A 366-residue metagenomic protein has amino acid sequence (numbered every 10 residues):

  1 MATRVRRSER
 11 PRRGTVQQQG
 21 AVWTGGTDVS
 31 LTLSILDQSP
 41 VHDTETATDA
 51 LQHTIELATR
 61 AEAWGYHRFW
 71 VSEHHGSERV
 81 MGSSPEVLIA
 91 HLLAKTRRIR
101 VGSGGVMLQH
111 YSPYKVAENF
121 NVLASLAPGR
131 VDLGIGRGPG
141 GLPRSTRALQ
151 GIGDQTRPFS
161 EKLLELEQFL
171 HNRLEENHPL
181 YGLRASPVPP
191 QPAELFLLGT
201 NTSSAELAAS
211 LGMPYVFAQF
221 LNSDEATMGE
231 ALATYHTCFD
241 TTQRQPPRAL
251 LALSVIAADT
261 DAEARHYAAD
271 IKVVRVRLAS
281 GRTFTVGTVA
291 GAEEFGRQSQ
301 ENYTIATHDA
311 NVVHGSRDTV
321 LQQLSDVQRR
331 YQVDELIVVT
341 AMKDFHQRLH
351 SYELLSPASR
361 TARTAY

Functional and structural regions predicted by a protein language model:
P11-T96: N-terminal beta1-alpha1-beta2 module of alpha/beta enzyme domains
W23-G26, G153-A185, A226-V333, R363-Y366: An alpha-helical appendage that flanks or caps ligand/catalytic pockets
S30-A47, Q109-L174, L221: Flexible, glycine-rich active-site loops centered on histidine and acidic residues that chelate a metal or position
L33, G65, E73, L92 (+5 more regions): Conserved, mostly hydrophobic/aromatic
L33-D37, F69-V71, V101-S103, V131-I135 (+4 more regions): Hydrophobic faces of well-ordered beta-strands that scaffold small-molecule active sites in alpha/beta enzyme cores
D37-L51, V106-P113, P189-G199, H308-G315: Active-site mouth loops of central-metabolism enzymes
I89-R97, A124-R130, A209-S210, H236-R244 (+1 more regions): Acidic (Asp/Glu)-rich catalytic clusters
S203-L221: A conserved active-site cap/scaffold subdomain adjacent to cofactor or substrate pockets
